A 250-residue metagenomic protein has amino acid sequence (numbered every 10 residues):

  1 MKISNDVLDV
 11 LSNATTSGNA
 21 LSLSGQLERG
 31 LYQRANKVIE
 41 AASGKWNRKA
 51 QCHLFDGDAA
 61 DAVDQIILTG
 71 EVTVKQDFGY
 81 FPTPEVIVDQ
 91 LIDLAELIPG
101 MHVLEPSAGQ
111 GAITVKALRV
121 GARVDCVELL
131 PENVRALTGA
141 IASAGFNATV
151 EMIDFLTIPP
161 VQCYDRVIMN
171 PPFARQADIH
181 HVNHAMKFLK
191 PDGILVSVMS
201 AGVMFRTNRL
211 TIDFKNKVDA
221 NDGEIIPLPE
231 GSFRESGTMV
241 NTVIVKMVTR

Functional and structural regions predicted by a protein language model:
M1-R250: Class I S-adenosyl-L-methionine-dependent methyltransferase catalytic core
